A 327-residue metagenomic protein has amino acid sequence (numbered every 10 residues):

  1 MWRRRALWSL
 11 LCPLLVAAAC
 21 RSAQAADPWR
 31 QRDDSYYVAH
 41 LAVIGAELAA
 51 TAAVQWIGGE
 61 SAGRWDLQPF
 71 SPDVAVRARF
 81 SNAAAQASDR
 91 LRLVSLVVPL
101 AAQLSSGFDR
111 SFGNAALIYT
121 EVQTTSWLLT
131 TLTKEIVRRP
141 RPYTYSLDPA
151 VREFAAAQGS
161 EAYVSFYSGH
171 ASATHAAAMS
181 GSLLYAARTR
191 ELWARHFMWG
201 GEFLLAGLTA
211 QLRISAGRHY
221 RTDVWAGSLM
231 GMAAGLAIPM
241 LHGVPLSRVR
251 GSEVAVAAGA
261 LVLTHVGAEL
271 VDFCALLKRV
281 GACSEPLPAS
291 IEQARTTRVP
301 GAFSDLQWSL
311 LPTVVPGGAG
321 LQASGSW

Functional and structural regions predicted by a protein language model:
M1-E47, A53-I57, A87-S88, G113-N114 (+1 more regions): Replace "edges of transmembrane helices
R30, N82-A85, A101-G107: Asp/Glu-centered strand-loop micro-motifs enriched in Gly/Pro and often flanked by an aromatic residue
I57-S71: Membrane-interface helix-loop junction between the first two transmembrane segments
L67-R79, Y145-F154: A subset of solvent-exposed loop/turn segments in beta-rich extracellular surface proteins, enriched in glycine
A75-V97: Interfacial helix-start motif at the membrane-water boundary
L93-L100, A177, F203: Amphipathic, well-ordered alpha-helical segments in soluble domains
L96-A115: Long, highly hydrophobic alpha-helical transmembrane signal-anchor segments
